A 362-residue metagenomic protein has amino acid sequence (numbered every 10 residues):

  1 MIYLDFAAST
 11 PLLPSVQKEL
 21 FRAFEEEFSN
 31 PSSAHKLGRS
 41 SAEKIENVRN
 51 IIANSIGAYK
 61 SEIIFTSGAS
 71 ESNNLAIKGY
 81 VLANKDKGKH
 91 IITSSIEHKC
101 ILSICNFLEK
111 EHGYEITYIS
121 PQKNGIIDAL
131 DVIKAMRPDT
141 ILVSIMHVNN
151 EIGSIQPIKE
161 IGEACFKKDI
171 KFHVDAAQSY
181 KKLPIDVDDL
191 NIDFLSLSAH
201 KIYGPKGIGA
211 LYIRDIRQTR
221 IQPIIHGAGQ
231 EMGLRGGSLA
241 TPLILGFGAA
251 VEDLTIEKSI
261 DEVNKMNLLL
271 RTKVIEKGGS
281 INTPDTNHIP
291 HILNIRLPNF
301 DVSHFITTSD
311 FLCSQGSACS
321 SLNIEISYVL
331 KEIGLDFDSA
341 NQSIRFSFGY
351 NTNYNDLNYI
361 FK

Functional and structural regions predicted by a protein language model:
M1-K362: Pyridoxal 5′-phosphate
